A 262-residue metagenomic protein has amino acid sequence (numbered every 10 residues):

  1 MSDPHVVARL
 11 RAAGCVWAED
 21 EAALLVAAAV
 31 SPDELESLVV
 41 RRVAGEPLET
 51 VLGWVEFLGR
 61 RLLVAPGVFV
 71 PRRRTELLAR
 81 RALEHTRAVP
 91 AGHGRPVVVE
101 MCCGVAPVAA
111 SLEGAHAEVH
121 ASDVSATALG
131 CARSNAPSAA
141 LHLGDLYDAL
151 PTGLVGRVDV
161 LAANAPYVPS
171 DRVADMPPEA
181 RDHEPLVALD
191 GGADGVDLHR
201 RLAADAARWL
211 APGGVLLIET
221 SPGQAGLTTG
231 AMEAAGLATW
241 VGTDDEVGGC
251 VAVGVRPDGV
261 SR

Functional and structural regions predicted by a protein language model:
M1-V16: Non-catalytic nucleic-acid substrate-recognition regions in nucleic-acid-modifying enzymes
E19-H85: Conserved AdoMet
L25, G45, T75, V108 (+6 more regions): Residue-level signal for inorganic ion chemistry
R60, G94-V97, G214: Nucleotide donor/acceptor-binding cores
R74-D175, G223: Conserved SAM/SAH cofactor-binding pocket of Class I
A139, Y167-D197: Mobile active-site "lid"/loop adjacent to the S-adenosyl-L-methionine
A193-G254: Conserved Class I SAM-dependent methyltransferase catalytic core
P257-R262: Flexible, glycine-/basic-rich loop-and-beta segments that form/coincide with the SAM-dependent methyltransferase
